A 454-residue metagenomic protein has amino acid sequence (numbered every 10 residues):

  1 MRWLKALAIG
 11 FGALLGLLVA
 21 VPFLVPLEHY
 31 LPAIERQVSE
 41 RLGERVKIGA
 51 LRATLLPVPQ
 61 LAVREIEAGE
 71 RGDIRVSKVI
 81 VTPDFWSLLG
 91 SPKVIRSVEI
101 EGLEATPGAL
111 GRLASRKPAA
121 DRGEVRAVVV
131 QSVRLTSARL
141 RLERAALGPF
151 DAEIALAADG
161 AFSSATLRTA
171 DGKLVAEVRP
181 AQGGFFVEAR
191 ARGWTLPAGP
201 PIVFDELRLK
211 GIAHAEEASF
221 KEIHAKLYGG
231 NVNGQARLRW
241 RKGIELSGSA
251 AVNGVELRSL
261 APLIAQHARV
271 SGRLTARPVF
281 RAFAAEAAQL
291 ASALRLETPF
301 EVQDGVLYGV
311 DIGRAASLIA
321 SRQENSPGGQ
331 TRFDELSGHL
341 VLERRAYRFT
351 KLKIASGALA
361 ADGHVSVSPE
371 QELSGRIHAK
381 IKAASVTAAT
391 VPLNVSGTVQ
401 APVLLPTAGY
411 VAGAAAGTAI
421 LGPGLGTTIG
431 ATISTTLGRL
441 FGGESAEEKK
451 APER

Functional and structural regions predicted by a protein language model:
M1-F11, A285-A288, S292-A293, E324-R454: Extended terminal
K5-I66, R71: N-terminal amphipathic/hydrophobic interface segments
R45, R71-P83, E143-A158, T169-V175 (+8 more regions): Amphipathic hydrophobic-ligand
L51, I66, V79, V98-L103 (+12 more regions): Solvent-exposed loop/turn tips at the surfaces of repeat/solenoid architectures
L51, L61, P83, K93-I95 (+13 more regions): Glycine-rich, small/hydroxylated-residue low-complexity segments
R52-R112, R122-L140, S163-A165, A288-L290: Flexible beta-edge/linker motif
Q60-A62, Q131-R134, D159-T166, G184-E188 (+3 more regions): Short, hydrophobic/aromatic-rich segments at coil-to-beta transitions
K117-L207, R344: Elongated, acidic membrane-bridging lipid-handling scaffolds and related periplasm/extracellular "bridge/tunnel" systems
